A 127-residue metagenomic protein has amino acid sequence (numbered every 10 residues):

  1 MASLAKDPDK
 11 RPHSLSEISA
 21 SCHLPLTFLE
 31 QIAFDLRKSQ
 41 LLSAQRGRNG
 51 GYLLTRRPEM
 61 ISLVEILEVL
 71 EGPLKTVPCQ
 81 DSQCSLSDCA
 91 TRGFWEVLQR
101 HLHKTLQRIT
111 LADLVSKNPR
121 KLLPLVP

Functional and structural regions predicted by a protein language model:
M1-P25: N-terminal helix-turn-helix DNA-binding core of bacterial DNA-binding proteins
S14-E17, G47-N49, C79-L86, P119-R120: Short linear capping/connector segments at secondary-structure termini
F28: Residues in the helix-turn-helix
I32-S39: Basic amphipathic alpha-helical segments that dock to polyanions
L41-L54: Beta-hairpin "wing" of winged helix-turn-helix
P58-D81, Q99-H101: Conserved segment of winged-helix/HTH DNA-binding domains
S82-P127: C-terminal regulatory/oligomerization modules of transcriptional regulators
